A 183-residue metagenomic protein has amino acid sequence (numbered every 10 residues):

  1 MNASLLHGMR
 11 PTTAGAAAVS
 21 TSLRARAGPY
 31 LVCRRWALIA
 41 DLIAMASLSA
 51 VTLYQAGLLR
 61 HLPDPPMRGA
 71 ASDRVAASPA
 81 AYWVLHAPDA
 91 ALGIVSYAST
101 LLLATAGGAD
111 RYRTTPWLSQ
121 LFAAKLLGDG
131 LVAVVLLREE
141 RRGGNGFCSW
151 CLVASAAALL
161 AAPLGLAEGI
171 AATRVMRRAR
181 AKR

Functional and structural regions predicted by a protein language model:
M1-R183: Short amphipathic, positively biased membrane-proximal segments that drive organelle/inner-membrane targeting
